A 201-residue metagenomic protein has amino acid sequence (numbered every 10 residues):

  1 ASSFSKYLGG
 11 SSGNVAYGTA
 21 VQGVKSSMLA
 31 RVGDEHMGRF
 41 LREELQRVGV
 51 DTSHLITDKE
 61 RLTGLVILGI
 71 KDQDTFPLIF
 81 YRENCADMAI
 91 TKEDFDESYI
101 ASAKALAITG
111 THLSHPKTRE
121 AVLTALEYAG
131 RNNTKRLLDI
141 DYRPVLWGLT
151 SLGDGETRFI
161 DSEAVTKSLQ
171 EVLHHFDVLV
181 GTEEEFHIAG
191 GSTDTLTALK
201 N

Functional and structural regions predicted by a protein language model:
S2-G9: Short pre-catalytic strand/loop immediately N-terminal to key active-site residues, enriched for Gly-Thr
S5, N14-V21: Beta-barrel outer-membrane channel/assembly domains of diderm bacteria
K25-G110: Conserved N-terminal subdomain of the carbohydrate kinase-like
E83, T111, D141-V145, E184: Active-site beta-loop-alpha junctions enriched in small/polar residues
M88-F95, E120-V122, T157-S168: Active-site glycine-rich loop that binds ribose-phosphate moieties when present
Y128-K135: A short helix->loop->beta-strand "cap" motif at the edges of active sites that frequently abuts
R136-L138, L179: Hydrophobic faces of well-ordered beta-strands that scaffold small-molecule active sites in alpha/beta enzyme cores
V145-N201: Conserved phosphate/ATP/ADP-binding segment of small-molecule kinases
